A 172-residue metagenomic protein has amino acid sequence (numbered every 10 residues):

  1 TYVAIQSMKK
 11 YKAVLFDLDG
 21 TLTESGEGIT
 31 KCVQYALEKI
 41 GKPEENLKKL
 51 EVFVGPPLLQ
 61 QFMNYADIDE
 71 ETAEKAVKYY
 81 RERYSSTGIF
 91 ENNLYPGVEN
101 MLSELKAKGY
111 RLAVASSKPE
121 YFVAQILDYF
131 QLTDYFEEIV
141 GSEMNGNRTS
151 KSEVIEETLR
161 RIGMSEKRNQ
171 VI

Functional and structural regions predicted by a protein language model:
S7-V52: Active-site neighborhood of HAD-like aspartate-dependent phosphohydrolases
K9, K108-Y110, I162-K167: Glycine-rich phosphate-binding loop signature in dinucleotide/nucleotide-binding domains
A36-L37, P57-E70, I126, T158: Helix-loop "lid/cap" segments that line or gate small-molecule binding pockets
P43, T133-E137, S165: Conserved H-loop
M63-E99: Metal-dependent phosphoesterase signature
S86-V114, E120-A124, S152: Short, acidic loop-to-helix structural element flanking the phosphoryl-transfer center in phosphate-processing enzymes
T133-R148: A short, structured active-site edge motif that brings together acidic residues
K151-I172: Conserved Lys-Pro-Asp/Glu-containing loop-to-beta segment of HAD-superfamily phosphomonoesterases, centered on
